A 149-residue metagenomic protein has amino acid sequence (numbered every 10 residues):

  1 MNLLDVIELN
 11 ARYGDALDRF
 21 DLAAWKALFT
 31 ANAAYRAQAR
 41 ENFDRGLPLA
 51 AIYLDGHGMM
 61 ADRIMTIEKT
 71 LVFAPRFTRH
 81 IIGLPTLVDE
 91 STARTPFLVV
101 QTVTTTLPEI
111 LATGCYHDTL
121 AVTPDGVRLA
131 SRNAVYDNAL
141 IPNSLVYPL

Functional and structural regions predicted by a protein language model:
M1, Y13, P48-I52, P108: A general boundary/transition motif marking the beginning of the first structured unit of a protein
M1-A31: Short, low-complexity N-terminal intrinsically disordered segments enriched in polar/charged residues
L4-I7, A16, A51, G58 (+1 more regions): A generic "alpha-helical surface" signal
Y13-G14, T70-R76, T104-T106: Short helix-to-loop capping/linker segments positioned immediately adjacent to catalytic or ligand/cofactor-binding
K26, R36-A37, A130: Short, hydrophobic secondary-structure boundary micro-motifs
A31-T92, P96: A solvent-exposed, acidic/Ser-Thr-rich amphipathic alpha-helical stretch
F77-I81, T86-L149: A beta-strand edge to alpha-helix "cap/lid" segment located at domain peripheries
